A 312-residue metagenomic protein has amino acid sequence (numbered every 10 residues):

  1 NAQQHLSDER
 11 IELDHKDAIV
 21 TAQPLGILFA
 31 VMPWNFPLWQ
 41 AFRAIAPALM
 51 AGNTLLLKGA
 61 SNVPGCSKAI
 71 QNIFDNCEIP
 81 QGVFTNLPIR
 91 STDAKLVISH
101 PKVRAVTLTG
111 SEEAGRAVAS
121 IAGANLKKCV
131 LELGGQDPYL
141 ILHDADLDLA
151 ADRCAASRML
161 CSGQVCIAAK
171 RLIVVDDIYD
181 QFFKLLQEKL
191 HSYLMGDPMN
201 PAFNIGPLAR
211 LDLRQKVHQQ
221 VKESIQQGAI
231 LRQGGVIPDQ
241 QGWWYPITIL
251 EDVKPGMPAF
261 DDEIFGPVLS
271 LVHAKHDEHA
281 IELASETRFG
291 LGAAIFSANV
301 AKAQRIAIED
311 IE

Functional and structural regions predicted by a protein language model:
N1-H5: Long amphipathic alpha-helix in the N-terminal Rossmann-like dinucleotide-binding domain of NAD(P)-dependent
L6-F29, Q226, G235, V300-E312: Terminal low-complexity tails and localization/encapsulation signals of metabolic enzymes
D8-L149, A274: Rossmann-like NAD(P) dinucleotide-binding subdomain of oxidoreductase/dehydrogenase enzymes
R43-I45, Q220, K302: Conserved sugar-transfer catalytic core signal across GT-A, GT-B, and GT-C glycosyltransferases
L49, L56, T85, V130 (+4 more regions): Structural detector of well-ordered beta-strand residues that form the stable sheet scaffold of enzyme domains
V103, L140, I237, W244-E312: Conserved C-terminal structural/oligomerization subdomain of aldehyde/semialdehyde dehydrogenase
E113-K254, D277-E278, L283: ALDH superfamily catalytic-core signature
